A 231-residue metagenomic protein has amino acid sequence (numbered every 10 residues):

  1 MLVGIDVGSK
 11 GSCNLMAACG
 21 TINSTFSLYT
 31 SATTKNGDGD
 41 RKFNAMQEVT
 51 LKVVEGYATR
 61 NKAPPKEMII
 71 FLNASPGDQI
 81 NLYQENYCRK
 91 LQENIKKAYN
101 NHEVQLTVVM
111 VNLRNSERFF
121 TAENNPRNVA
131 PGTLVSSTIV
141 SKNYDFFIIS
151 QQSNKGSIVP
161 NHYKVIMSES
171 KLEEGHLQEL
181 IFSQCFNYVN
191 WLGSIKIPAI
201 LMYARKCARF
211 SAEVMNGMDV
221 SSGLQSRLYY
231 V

Functional and structural regions predicted by a protein language model:
M1-V231: Long, contiguous domain-sized segments
